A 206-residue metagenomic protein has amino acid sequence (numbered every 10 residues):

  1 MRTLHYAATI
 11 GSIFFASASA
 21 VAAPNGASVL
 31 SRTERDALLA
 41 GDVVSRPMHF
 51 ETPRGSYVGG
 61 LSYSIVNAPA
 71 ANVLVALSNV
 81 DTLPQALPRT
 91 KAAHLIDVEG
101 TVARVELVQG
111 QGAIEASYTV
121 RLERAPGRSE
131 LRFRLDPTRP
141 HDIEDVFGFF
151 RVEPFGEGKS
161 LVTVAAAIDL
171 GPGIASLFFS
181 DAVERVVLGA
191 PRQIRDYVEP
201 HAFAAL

Functional and structural regions predicted by a protein language model:
M1-H5: Positively charged n-region of N-terminal signal peptides that target proteins for export
A7-S17: Bacterial N-terminal signal peptides
V21-V98, Q193: Hydrophobic ligand-binding cavity/cleft-lining segments
V44-M48, V108, R134-D136, A165-D169: Generic short beta-strand segments
E51-V58, I65, P84-Q85, K91-D142 (+1 more regions): Glycine-rich portal/gate segments that line the openings of hydrophobic small-molecule binding cavities
G59-S64, A68-N72, P137-T138, S176-V183 (+1 more regions): Second-shell loop/turn segments in exported
I65-P69, V108-G110, E123-A125, E153-F155 (+1 more regions): Solvent-exposed residues in well-ordered beta-strands and their adjoining turns, especially edge/terminal strands
P137-R185: Beta-strand/loop substructures that line and gate deep hydrophobic ligand-binding cavities in soluble
